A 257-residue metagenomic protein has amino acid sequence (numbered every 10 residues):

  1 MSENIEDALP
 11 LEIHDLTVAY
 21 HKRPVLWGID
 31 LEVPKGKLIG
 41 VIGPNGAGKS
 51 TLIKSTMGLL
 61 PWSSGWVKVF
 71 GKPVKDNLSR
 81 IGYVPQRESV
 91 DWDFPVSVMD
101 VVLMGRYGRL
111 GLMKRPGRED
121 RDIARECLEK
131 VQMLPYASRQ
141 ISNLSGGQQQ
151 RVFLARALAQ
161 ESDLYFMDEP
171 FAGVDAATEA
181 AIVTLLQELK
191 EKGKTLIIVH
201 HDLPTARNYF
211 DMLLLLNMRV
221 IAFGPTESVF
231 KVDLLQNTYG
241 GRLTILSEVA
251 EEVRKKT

Functional and structural regions predicted by a protein language model:
W62-N77: Conserved ABC transporter NBD signature motif
L103, R118-Y136: Conserved ABC ATPase "signature" region
Q140-L144, Q148: Conserved ABC ATPase signature
Y165-D168: Catalytic Walker B motif of ABC-type/P-loop ATPase nucleotide-binding domains
H200-H201: H-loop/switch region of ABC-family ATPase nucleotide-binding domains
L213-T226: H-loop (His-switch) and adjacent beta-strand-loop-beta switch element of ABC-type ATPase nucleotide-binding domains
E227, K231-V232, N237-T257: ABC ATPase nucleotide-binding domains
